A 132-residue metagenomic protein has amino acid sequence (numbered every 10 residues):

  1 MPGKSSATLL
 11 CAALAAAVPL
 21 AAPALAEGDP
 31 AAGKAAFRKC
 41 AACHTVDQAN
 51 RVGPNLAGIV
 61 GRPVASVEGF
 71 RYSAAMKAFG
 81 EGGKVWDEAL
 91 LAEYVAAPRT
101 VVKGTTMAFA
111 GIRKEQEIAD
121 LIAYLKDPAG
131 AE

Functional and structural regions predicted by a protein language model:
M1-A12: Bacterial N-terminal signal peptides that target proteins for export
A17-F37, F79, E132: Electrostatic cytochrome c docking/interface patches
E27-R51, L56: Sequence/structural segment immediately N-terminal to covalent heme-attachment motifs in c-type and related
R38-Q48, G61, E81, A96-T100 (+1 more regions): Sec-exported extracytoplasmic/periplasmic mature domains
V46-D47, R62-A89, F109-A119: Electron-transfer interface patches adjacent to heme c in soluble/periplasmic c-type cytochromes and di-/multiheme
G53, A57-V60, S73, I122: Conserved protein kinase catalytic domain
V85-E132: C-terminal capping alpha-helices of c-type cytochrome domains
